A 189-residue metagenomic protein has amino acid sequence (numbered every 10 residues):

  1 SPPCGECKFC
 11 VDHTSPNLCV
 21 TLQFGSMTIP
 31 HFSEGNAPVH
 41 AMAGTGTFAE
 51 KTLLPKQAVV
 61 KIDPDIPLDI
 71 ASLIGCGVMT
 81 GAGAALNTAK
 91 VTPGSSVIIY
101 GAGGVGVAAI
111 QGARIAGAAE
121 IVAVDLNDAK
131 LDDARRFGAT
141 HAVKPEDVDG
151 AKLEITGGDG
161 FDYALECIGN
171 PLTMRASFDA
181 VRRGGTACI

Functional and structural regions predicted by a protein language model:
S1-V59: Glycine-rich phosphate/adenylate-binding loop and adjacent beta-alpha elements of nucleotide- or dinucleotide-binding
F32-S33, H40-A49, I66-N87, Y100-A108: A glycine-rich, Thr/Ser-enriched phosphate-binding loop motif common to dinucleotide/cofactor-binding enzymes
D65-L68, K90-S96, G158-D159: Short helix-loop-beta connector
S95, G185-T186: Glycine-centered, small-residue-biased loops immediately flanking beta-strands in adenine/cofactor-binding cores
I99-A102, G112-A176: Adenosine-nucleotide cofactor-binding segment
V181-R183: Helix-to-beta-strand junctions that scaffold the AdoMet/dcAdoMet cofactor pocket in Class I SAM-dependent enzymes
